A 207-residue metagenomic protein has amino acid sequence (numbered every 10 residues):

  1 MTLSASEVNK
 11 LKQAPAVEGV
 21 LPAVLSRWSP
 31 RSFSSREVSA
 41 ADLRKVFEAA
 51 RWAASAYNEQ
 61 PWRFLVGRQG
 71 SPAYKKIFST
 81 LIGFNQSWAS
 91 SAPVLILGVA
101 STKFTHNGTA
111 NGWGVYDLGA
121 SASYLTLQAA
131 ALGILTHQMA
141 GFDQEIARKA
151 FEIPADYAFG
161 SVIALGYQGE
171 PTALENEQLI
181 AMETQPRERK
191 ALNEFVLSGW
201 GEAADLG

Functional and structural regions predicted by a protein language model:
M1-G207: Acidic, surface-exposed loops and disordered segments
